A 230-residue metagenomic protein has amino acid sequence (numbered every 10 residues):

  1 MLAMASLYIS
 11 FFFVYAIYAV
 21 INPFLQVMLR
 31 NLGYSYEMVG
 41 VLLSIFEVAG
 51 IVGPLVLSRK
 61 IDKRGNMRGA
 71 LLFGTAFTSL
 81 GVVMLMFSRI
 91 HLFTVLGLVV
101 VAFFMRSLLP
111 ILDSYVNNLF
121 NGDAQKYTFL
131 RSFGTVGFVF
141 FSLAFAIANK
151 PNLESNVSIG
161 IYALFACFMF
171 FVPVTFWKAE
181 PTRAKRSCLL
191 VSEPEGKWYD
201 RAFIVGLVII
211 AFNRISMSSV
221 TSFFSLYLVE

Functional and structural regions predicted by a protein language model:
M1, V174-N213: Juxtamembrane intracellular "pre-TM" segments in multi-pass secondary transporters
M1-G50, A202-E230: Helix-loop boundary and gating motifs at the non-cytosolic
F12, G81-V82, H91-L109, A211-F212: Hydrophobic core of transmembrane alpha-helices in multi-pass small-molecule transporters, especially MFS/SLC-type
E47-L55, F138-V139, L143: Residue-level signature of mid-helix packing/kink "hotspots" within the transmembrane helices of 12-pass Major
V52-N66, A148-K150: Helix-to-loop junctions at the C-terminal end of transmembrane segments in multipass secondary transporters
G69-V83: Structural signature of the two symmetry-related core transmembrane helices
L98-F133: Cytoplasmic helix-loop-helix junction between adjacent transmembrane helices in 12-TM secondary transporters
N156-T175: Symmetry-related core transmembrane helices of the 12-TM Major Facilitator Superfamily/SLC fold
